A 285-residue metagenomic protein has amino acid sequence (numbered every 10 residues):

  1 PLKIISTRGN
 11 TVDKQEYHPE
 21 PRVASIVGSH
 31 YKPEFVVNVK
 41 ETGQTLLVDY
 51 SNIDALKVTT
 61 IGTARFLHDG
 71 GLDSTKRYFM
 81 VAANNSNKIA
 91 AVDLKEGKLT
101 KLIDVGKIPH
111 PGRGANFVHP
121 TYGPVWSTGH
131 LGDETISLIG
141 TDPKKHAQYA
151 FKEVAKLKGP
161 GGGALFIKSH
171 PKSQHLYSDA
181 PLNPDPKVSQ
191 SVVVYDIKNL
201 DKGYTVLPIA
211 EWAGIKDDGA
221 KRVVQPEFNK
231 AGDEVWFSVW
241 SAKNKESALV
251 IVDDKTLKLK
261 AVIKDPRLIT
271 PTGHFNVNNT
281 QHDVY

Functional and structural regions predicted by a protein language model:
P1-Y285: Predominantly soluble domains enriched in secretory-pathway, periplasmic, or organellar proteins
